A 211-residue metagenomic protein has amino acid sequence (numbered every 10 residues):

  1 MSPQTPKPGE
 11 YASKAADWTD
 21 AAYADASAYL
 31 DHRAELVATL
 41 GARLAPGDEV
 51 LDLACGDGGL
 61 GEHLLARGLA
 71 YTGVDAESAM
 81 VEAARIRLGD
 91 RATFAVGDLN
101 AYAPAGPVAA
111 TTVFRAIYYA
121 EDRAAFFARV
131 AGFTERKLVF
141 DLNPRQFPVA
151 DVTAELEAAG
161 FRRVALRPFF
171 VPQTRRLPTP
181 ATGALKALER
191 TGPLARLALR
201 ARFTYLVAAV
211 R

Functional and structural regions predicted by a protein language model:
M1-R43: Conserved class I S-adenosyl-L-methionine
G47-G56: Conserved class I S-adenosyl-L-methionine
D57-N100: Class I SAM-dependent methyltransferase SAM/SAH-binding core
A110-D122: A short SAM/SAH-binding and catalytic strip from SAM-dependent methyltransferases
E135-N143: Conserved beta-strand signature within the Rossmann-like core of class I S-adenosyl-L-methionine
V139, T153-A154, F170-R211: A C-terminal cap/extension of S-adenosyl-L-methionine-dependent methyltransferases that defines the acceptor-substrate
Q146-G160: Short alpha-helix
R162-P172: Conserved S-adenosyl-L-methionine
